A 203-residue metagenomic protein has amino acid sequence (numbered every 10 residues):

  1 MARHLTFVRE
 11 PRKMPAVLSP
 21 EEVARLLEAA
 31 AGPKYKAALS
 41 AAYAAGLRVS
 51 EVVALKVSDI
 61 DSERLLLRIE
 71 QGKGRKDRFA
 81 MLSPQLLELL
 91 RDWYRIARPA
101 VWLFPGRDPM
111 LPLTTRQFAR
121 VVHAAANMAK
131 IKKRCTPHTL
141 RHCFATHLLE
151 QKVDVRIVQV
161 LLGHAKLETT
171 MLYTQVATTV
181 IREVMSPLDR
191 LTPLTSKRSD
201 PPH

Functional and structural regions predicted by a protein language model:
M1-H203: Conserved catalytic core of the tyrosine transesterase superfamily
